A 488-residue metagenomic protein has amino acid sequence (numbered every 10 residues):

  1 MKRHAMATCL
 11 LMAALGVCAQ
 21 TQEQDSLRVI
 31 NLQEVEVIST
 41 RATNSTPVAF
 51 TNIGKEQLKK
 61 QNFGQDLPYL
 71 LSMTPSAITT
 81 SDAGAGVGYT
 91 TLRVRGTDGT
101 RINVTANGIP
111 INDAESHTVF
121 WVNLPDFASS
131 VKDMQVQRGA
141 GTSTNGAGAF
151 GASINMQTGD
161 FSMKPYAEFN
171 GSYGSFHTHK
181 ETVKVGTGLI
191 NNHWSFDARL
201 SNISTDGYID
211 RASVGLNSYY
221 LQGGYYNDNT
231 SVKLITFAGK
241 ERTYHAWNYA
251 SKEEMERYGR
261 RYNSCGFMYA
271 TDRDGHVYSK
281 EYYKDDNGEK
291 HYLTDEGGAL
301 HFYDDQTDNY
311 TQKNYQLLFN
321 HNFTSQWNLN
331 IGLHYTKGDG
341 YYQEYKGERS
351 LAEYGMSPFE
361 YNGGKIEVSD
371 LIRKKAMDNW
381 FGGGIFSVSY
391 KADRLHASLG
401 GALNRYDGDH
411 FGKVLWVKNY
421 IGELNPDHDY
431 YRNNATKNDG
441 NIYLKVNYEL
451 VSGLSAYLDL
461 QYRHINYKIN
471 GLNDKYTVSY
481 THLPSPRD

Functional and structural regions predicted by a protein language model:
T21-K60, G99: Short, acidic, small-residue-rich periplasmic hinge/interaction motif at the N-terminus of Gram-negative outer-membrane
P68-P110, K132: Extracytoplasmic beta-strand/coil segments of soluble accessory domains associated with Gram-negative outer-membrane
P110-R138, Q157, E254: Short acidic/polar hinge/loop motifs at secondary-structure boundaries that mediate gating or recognition
G141-S143, A152-G188, F196-D210: Short strand-turn segments of transmembrane beta-barrel domains in outer membranes, especially the first one or two
G171-H177, L189, N202-D206, N227-N229 (+5 more regions): Transmembrane beta-strands of outer-membrane beta-barrel pores
S172-K180, S201-Y226, A246, N287-N320 (+3 more regions): Outer-membrane beta-barrel proteins
K233-Q316, E344-L371: Acidic/polar loop-and-plug regions of large Gram-negative outer-membrane beta-barrel proteins
N309-S479, L483: Face-selective signature of the C-terminal outer-membrane beta-barrel domain
